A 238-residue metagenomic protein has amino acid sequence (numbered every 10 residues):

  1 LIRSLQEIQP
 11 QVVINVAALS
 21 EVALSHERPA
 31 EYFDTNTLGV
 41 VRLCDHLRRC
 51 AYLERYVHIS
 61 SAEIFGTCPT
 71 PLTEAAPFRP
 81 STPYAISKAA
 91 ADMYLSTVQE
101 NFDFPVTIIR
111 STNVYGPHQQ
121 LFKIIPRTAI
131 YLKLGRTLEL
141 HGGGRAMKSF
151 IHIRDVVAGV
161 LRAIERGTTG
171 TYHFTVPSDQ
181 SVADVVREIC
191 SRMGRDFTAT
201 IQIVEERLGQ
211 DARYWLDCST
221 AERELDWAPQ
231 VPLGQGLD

Functional and structural regions predicted by a protein language model:
L1-V114: N-terminal Rossmann-like NAD(P)+-binding domain of SDR-like oxidoreductases, especially those catalyzing
L24-S25, T67-P69, H118, F150 (+1 more regions): Short glycine-/acidic-enriched loop or helix-start segments at secondary-structure transitions that form or flank
P29, I109, L121-F122, G167: Active-site loop immediately N-terminal to the catalytic Tyr-X3-Lys motif of short-chain dehydrogenase/reductase
T37-D45, F122, R154-V157, L161: Conserved active-site region of classical short-chain dehydrogenase/reductase
A76, P80-S87, P117, L121-I125 (+1 more regions): The catalytic Tyr-centered alpha-helix of NAD(P)H-dependent dehydrogenases
A90, Y94, V98, T128 (+2 more regions): Hydrophobic alpha-helix immediately C-terminal to the catalytic Tyr-X-X-X-Lys motif of short-chain
L132-D238: C-terminal substrate-binding subdomain of Rossmann-fold SDR/epimerase-dehydratase oxidoreductases
